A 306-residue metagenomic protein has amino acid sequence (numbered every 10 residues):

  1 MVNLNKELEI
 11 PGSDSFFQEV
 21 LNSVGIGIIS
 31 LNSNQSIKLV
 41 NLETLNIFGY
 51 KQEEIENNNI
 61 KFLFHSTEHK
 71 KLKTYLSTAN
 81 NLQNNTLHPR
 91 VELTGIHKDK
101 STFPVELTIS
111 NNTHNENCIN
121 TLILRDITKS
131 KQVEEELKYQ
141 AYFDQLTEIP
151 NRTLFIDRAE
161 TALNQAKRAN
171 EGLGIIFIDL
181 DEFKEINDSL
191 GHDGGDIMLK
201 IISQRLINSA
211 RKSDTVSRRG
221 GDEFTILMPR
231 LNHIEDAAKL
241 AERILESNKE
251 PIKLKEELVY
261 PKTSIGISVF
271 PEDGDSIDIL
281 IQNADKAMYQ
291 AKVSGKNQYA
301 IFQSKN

Functional and structural regions predicted by a protein language model:
M1-N3, N117-D126: PAS-family sensory domains
N5-F16, K131-F143, I149, T153-D157: Sensory-domain boundary/capping and coupling elements
T44-I55, S66-T67: PAS/PAS-like sensory domain cap-loop motif
S66-S101: Terminal output helix/cap of sensory domains in signal transduction proteins
L107-N120, S276: Short loop/turn elements at sensory-signaling interfaces that couple input to output
K138-Y142, I149-G174, D181-N208, S217-G221 (+4 more regions): Conserved long alpha-helical elements within nucleotide-processing catalytic cores of c-di-GMP signaling and class III
T215-R218, V259: A short pre-motif secondary-structure segment
K255-E257, F270-K296, A300: Catalytic-core segments of nucleotide cyclases and related cyclic-nucleotide turnover enzymes
